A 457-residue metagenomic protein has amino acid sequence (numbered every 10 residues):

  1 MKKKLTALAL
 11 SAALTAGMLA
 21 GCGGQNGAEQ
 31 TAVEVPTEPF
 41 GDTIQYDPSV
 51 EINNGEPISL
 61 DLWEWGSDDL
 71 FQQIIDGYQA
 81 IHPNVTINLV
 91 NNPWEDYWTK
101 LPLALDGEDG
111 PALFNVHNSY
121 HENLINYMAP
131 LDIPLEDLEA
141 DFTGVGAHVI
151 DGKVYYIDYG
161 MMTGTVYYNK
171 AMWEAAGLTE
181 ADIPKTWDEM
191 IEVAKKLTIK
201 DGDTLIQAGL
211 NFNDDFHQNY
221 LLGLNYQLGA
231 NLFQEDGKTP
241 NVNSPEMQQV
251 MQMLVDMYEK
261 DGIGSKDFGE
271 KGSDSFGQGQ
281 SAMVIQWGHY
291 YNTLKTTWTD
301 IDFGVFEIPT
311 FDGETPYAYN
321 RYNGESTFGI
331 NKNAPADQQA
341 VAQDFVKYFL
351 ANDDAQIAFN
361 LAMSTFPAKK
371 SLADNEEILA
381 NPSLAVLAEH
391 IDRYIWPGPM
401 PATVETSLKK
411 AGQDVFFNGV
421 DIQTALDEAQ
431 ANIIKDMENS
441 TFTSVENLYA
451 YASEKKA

Functional and structural regions predicted by a protein language model:
A32-I52, V116-T165, I191, G304-F306 (+2 more regions): Hinge/lid segment of periplasmic solute-binding proteins
I44-Y46, A147-V149, F306, F359-D414 (+1 more regions): Long, aromatic- and glycine/proline-rich binding clefts that accommodate carbohydrate-like moieties
G55-G66, V85-V90, L113, Y155: Short, well-ordered beta-strand elements
G77-T143, A175-G177, K185, A282-M283 (+2 more regions): Extracytoplasmic "Venus flytrap"/periplasmic binding protein-like
A80-I81, N88, A176, K260 (+1 more regions): Extracytoplasmic/periplasmic substrate-recognition and gating elements
A112, L135-W173, A208, T315-R321 (+1 more regions): A structural signal for short loop-to-beta-strand junctions that line the ligand-binding cleft of periplasmic/secreted
Y155-Y159, G164, D188-T239, S281: Extracytoplasmic/periplasmic solute-binding protein
V193-K196, D236-K266, I308: Glycine-centered hinge/linker elements that transmit conformational signals in sensory and ligand-binding systems
